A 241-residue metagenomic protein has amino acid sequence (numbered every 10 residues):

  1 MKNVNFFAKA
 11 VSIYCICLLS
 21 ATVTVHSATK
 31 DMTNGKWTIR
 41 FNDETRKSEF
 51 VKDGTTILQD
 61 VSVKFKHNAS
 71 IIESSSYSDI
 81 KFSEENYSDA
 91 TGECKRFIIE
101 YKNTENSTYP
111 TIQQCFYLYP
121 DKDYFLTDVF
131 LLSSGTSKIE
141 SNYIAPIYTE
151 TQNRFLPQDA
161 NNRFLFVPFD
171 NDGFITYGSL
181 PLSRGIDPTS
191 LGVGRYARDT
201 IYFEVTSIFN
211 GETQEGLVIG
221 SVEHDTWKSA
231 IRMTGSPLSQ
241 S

Functional and structural regions predicted by a protein language model:
M1-T29: Bacterial Sec-dependent N-terminal signal peptides
M32-T33, I39-S241: Carbohydrate-recognition beta-sandwich/jelly-roll modules in extracellular/periplasmic carbohydrate-active proteins
